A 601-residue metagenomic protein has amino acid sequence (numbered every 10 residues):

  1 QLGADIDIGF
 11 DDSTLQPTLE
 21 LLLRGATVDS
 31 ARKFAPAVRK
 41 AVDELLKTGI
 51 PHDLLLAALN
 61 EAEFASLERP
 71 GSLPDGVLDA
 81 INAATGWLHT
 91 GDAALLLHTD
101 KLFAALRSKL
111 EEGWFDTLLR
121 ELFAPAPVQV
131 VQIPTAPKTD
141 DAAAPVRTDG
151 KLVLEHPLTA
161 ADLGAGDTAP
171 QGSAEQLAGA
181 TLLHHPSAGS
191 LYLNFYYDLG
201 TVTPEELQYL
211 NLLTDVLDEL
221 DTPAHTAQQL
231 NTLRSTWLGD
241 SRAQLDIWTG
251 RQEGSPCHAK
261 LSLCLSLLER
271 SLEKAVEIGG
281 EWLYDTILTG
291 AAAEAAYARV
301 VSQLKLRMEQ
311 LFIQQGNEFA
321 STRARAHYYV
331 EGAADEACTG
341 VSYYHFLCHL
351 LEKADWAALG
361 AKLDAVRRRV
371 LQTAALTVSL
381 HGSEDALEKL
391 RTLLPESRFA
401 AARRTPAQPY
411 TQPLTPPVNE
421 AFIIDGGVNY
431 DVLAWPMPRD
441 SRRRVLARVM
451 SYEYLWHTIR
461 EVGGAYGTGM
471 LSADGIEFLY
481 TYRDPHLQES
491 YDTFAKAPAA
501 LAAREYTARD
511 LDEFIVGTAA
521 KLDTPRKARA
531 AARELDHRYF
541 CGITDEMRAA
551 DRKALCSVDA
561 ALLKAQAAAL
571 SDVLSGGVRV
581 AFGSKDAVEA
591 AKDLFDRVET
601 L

Functional and structural regions predicted by a protein language model:
L2-R107, P127-P134, A188-D218, T222-L288 (+5 more regions): M16 family metallopeptidases and their MPP-like homologs
A57, G86-L207, F346-P438, A447 (+2 more regions): Proteolytic maturation boundary segments
